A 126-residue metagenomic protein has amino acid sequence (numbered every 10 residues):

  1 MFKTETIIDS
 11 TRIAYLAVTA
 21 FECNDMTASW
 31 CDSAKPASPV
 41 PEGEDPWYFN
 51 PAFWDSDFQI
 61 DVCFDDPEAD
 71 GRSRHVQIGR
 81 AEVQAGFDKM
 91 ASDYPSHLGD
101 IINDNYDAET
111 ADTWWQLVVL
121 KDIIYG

Functional and structural regions predicted by a protein language model:
M1-P67: Long, contiguous N-terminal structural blocks used for assembly/anchoring
K3, S73, I101: Short, flexible active-site loop motifs that bind/organize anionic cofactors or intermediates
I8, I78, Y106-E109: Short coil/turn linker and secondary-structure boundary residues
R12-A17, F87, A91, A111-W115 (+1 more regions): Hydrophobic face of amphipathic alpha-helices
A20, N24, A85, M90 (+2 more regions): Short, flexible helical or helix-coil boundary motifs
C63-G79, Y125: Short, surface-exposed beta-strand/loop "edge" segments at domain boundaries and coil↔beta transitions
I78-A81, A85-G86: Acidic, low-complexity, intrinsically disordered interaction modules
D100-Y125: Acidic, proline/glycine-rich low-complexity IDRs
